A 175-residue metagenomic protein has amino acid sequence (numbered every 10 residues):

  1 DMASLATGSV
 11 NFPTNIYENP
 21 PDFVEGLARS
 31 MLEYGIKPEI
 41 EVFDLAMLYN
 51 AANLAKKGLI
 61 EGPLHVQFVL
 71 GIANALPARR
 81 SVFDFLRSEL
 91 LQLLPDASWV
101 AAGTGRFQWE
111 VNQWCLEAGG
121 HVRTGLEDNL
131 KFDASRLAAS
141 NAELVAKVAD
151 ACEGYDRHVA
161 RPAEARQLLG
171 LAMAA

Functional and structural regions predicted by a protein language model:
M2-E127, A138: Catalytic alpha/beta core domains of metabolic enzymes, predominantly
E41, Y155-E164: Flexible, glycine/charged-enriched surface loops at secondary-structure junctions
A46, L130, Q167: Positions that flank functional sites
N50, A134-S135, L171-A172: Short Asp/Glu-rich motifs
E89, E164-L169: Substrate-binding groove of N-acetylhexosamine-processing glycoside hydrolases
D133-R157: C-terminal helical cap(s) of enzyme catalytic domains, especially alpha/beta-barrels
V145, A149, Q167-M173: Acidic/aromatic/glycine-rich contiguous surface patches that form carbohydrate-binding/processing clefts and analogous
